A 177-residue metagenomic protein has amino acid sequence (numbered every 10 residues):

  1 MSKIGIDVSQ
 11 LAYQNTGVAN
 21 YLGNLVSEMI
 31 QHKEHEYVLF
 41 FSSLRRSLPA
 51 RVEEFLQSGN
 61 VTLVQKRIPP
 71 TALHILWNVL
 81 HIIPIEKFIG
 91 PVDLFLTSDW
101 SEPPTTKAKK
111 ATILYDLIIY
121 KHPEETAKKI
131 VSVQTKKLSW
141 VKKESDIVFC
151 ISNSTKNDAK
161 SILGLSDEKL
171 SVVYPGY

Functional and structural regions predicted by a protein language model:
M1-Y177: Carbohydrate transferase catalytic cores enriched for Leloir-type hexosyltransferases
